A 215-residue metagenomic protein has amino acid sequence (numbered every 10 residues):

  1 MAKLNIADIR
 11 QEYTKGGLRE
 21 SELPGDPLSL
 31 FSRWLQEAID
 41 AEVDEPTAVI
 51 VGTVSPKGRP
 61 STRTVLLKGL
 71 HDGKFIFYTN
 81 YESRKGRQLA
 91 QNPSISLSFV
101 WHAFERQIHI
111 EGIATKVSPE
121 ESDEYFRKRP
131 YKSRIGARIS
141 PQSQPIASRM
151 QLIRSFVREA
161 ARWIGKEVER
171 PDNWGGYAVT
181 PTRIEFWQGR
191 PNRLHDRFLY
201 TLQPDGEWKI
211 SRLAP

Functional and structural regions predicted by a protein language model:
M1-P215: Binding-site signature for planar aromatic cofactors or substrates
